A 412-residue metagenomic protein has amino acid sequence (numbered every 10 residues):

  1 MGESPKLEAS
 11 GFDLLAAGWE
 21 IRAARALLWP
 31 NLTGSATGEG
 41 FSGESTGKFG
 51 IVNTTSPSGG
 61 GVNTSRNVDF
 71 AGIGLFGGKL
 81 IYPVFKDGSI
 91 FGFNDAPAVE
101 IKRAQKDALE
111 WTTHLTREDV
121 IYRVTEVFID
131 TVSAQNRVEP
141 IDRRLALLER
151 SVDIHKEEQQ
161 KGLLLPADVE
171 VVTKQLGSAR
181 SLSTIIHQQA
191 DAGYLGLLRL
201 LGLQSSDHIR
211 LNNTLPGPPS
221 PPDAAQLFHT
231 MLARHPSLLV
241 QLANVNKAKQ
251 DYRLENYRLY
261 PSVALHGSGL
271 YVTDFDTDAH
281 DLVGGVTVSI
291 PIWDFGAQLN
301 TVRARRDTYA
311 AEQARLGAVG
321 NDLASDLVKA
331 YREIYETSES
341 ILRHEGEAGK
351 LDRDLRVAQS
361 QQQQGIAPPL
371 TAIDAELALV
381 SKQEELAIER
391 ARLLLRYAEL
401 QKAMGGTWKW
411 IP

Functional and structural regions predicted by a protein language model:
M1-E3, N53-G61, D168-V169, T173 (+2 more regions): Amphipathic alpha-helical coiled-coil scaffold segments and their short linker/junction regions
G2-E8, L15-P30, S65-F70, G78-E100 (+10 more regions): A glycine-/polar-enriched beta->alpha junction
A16, A26, S178-S205, G346-G406: Short segments within alpha-helical structural elements
S35-N94, R210-A224, R253, H266-R303 (+1 more regions): Small/polar, glycine/serine/threonine/aspartate-rich low-complexity segments that form flexible
I73-L75, E126, V171, D281-V283 (+1 more regions): Transmembrane beta-barrel architecture of outer-membrane proteins
T113, R117-T230, A330-E333, T337 (+4 more regions): Periplasmic alpha-helical coiled-coil/stalk elements that build and connect Gram-negative outer-membrane
